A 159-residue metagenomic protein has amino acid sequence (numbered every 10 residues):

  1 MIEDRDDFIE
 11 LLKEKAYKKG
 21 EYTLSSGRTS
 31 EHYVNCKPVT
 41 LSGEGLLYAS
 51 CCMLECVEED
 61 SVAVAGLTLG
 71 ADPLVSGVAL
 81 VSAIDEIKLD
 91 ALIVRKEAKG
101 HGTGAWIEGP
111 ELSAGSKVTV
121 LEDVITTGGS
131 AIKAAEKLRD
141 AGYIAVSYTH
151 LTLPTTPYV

Functional and structural regions predicted by a protein language model:
M1-E59: Active-site-facing substrate-recognition patch
S26, G109-S113, K137-A141: Solvent-exposed alpha-helices and their adjacent loops that cap or buttress functional pockets in soluble metabolic
S61-T68: Short glycine-rich phosphate-binding loop at a beta-alpha junction
T68-L74: Gly/Ser/Thr-rich loops at beta-strand to alpha-helix junctions that form or flank small-molecule/cofactor-binding
V75-T119, G129-K133: Short, glycine/charge-rich flexible loops or terminal/linker lids adjacent to PRPP-binding catalytic cores
E122: Conserved acidic carboxylate
I125-T126: Short active-site segment of divalent metal-dependent hydrolases/proteases that encodes the spacing between
T149-T155: Conserved small/polar residues in nucleotide/adenosyl-binding loops
